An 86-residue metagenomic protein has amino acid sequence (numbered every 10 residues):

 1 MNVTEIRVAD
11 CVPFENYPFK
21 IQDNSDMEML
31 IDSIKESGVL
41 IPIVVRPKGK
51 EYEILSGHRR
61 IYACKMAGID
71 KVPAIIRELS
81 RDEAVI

Functional and structural regions predicted by a protein language model:
M1-R77, V85: Short, charged/polar connector segments at secondary-structure boundaries
